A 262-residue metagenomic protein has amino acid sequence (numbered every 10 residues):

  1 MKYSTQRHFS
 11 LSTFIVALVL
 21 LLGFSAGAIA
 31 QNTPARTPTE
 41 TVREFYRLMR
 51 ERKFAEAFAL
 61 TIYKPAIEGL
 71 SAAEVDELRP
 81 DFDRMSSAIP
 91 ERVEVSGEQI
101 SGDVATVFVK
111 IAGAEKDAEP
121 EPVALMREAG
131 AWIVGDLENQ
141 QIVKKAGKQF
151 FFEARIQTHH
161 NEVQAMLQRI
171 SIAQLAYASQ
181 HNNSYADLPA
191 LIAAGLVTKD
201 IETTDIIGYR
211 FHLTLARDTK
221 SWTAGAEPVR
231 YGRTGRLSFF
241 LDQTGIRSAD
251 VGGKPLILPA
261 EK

Functional and structural regions predicted by a protein language model:
M1-L11: N-terminal secretory signal peptides that target proteins for export/translocation
S12-S25: Bacterial N-terminal signal peptides
A28-A30: Boundary at the C-terminal end of the N-terminal hydrophobic targeting segment
T33-P38, Y46-R50, L70, G113-D117 (+6 more regions): Extracytoplasmic/periplasmic, Sec-exported soluble proteins
A35-F58, Q141-V197: Conserved hydrophobic/amphipathic alpha-helical signal-anchor segments
F45-R50, F54, I62, P80-A129: Generic signature of mature, soluble extracytoplasmic domains
A59-L60, A66-G69, A73-D76, P80-P90 (+7 more regions): Extracellular/periplasmic head regions of type IV pilus-like filament subunits
A118-F152, I246-G252: Short beta-strand edge/turn micro-motifs at domain boundaries
